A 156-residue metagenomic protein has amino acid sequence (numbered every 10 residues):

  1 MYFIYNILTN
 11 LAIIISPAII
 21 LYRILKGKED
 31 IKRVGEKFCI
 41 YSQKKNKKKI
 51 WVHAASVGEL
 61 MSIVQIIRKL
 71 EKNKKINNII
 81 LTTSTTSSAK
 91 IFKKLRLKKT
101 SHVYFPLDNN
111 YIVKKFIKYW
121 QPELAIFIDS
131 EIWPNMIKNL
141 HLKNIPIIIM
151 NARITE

Functional and structural regions predicted by a protein language model:
M1-L8, A12-Y22: Membrane-interacting alpha-helical segments
P17-E156: Active-site and donor-binding regions of nucleotide-sugar-utilizing enzymes
